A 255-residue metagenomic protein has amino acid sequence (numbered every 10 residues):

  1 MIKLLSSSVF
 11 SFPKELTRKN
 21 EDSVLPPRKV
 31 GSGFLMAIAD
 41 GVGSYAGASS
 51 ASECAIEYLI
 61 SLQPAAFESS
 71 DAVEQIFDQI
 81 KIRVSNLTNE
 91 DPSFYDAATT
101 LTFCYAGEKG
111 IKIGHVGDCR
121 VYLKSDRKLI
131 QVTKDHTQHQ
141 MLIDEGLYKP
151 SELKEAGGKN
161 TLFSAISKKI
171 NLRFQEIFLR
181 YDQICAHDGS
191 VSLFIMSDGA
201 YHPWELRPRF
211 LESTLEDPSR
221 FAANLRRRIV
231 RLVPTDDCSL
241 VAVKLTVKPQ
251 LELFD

Functional and structural regions predicted by a protein language model:
M1-D255: PP2C/PPM-type serine/threonine phosphatase catalytic domain
